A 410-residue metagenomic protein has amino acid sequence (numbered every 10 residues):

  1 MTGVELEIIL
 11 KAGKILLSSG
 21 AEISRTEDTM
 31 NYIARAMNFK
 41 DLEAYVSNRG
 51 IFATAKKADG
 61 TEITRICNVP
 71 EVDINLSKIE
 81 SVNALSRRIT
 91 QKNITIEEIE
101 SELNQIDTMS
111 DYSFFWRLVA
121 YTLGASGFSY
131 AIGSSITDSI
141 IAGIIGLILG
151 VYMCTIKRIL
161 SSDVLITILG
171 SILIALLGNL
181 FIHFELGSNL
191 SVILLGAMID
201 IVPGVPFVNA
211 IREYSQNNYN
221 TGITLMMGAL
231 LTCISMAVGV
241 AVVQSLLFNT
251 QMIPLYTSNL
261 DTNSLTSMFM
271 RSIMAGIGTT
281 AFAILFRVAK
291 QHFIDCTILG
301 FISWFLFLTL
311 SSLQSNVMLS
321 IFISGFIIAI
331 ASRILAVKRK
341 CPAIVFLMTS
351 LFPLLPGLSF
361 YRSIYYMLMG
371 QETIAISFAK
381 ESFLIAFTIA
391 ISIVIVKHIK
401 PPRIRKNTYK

Functional and structural regions predicted by a protein language model:
M1-S101, Q105-D107: Soluble N-terminal domains of membrane-associated systems
S18, I193-I201, N209-I234, L308-K410: C-terminal transmembrane helix-loop-helix hairpin of multi-pass membrane proteins
E97-M109, T122-S134, L149-S161, T250-N263 (+4 more regions): Short juxtamembrane and helix-loop transition motifs at transmembrane-helix boundaries in membrane proteins
D111-V208, I284-F286, K290-D295: Core alpha-helical transmembrane segments of integral membrane proteins
F115-V119, S139-I144, L165-L169, M226 (+8 more regions): Hydrophobic alpha-helical transmembrane segments
G127-I132, I148-K157, L173, L177-E185 (+8 more regions): Alpha-helical membrane-inserting segments
S129-I145, N189-P203, S258-M274, S312-F326 (+1 more regions): Structural signature of hydrophobic alpha-helical transmembrane segments
F184-L190, L247-L265, Y366-F378: Membrane-interface helix termini and inter-helical loops of multi-pass transporters
